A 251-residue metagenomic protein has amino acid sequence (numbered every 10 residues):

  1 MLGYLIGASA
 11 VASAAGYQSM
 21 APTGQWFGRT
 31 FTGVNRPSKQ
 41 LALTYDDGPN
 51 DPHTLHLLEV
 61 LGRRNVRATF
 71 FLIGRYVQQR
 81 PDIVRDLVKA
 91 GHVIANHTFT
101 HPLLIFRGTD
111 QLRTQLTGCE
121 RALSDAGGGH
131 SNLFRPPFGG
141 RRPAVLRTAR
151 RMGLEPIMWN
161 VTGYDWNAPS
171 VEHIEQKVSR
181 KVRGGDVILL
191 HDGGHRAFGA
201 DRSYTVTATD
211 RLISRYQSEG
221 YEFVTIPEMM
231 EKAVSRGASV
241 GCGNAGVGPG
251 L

Functional and structural regions predicted by a protein language model:
M1-S19: Hydrophobic alpha-helical topogenic segments used for membrane insertion/localization
S19-I105, Q111, Q115-G118, A122 (+3 more regions): Active-site beta->alpha N-cap acidic-glycine motif
A21-P37, R64-N65, Q78, A200-L251: C-terminal domain-boundary segment and adjacent tail
Y45, L72-G74, N96-T98, P136-F138 (+3 more regions): A cross-domain feature marking catalytic cores of carbohydrate-active enzymes and several ubiquitous metabolic/repair
D46, L61, I94-H97, F134-P137 (+3 more regions): Divalent metal-coordination and catalytic microenvironments
P102-R107, H195-G199: A short acidic, helix-capping loop that chelates divalent metal ions and anchors anionic groups
I105-G128, V145-E155, V171, E175-R180: Soluble catalytic domains of enzymes that build or remodel membrane lipids, polysaccharides, and related
G140, L146-V182, Y221-K232: His/Asp/Glu-enriched short active-site or ligand-binding loop at hydrolase and phosphoryl-transfer sites
